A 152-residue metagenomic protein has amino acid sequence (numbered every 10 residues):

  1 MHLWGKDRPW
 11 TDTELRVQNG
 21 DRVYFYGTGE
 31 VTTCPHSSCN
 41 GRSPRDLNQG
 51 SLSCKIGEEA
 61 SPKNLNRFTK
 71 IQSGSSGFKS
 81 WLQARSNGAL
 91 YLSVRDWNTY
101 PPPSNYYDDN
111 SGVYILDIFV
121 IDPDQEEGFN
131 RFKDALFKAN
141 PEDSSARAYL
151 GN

Functional and structural regions predicted by a protein language model:
M1-N152: Gly-Asp-aromatic-enriched flexible segments
